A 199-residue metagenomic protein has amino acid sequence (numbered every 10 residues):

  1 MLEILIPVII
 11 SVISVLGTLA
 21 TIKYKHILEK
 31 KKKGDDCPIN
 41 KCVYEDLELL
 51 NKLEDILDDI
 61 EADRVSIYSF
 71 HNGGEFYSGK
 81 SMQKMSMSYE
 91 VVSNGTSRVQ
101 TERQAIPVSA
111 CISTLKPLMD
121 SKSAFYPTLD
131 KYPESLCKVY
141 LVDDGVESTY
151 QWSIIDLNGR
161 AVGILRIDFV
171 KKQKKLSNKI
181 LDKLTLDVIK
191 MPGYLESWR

Functional and structural regions predicted by a protein language model:
M1-E3: N-terminal hydrophobic targeting signals that begin at the initiator methionine
L5-G95, L195-R199: Intrinsically disordered, low-complexity terminal regulatory regions
L50, V162-R199: Juxtadomain coupling helices with adjacent low-complexity linkers
Q83-D144: Regulatory sensory and allosteric helical modules in signal-transduction proteins and certain transcription factors
E147-D156: A short, aliphatic-rich beta-strand micro-motif
